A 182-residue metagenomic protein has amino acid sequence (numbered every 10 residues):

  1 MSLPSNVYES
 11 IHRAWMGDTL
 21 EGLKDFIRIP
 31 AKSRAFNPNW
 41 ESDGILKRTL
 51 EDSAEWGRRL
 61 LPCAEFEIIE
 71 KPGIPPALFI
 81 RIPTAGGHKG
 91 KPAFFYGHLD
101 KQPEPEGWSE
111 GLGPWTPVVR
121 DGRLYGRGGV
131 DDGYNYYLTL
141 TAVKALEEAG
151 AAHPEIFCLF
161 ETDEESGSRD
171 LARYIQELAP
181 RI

Functional and structural regions predicted by a protein language model:
S2-P105: N-terminal helical capping/dimerization or prosegment-like subdomains of hydrolases acting on amide or phosphate bonds
K24, A54, Y137-L140, K144 (+1 more regions): Predominant activation on well-ordered alpha-helical scaffold segments within soluble catalytic domains
K32, G128-V130, R169: Gly/Ser/Thr-rich beta-alpha loop segments that engage phosphate groups in nucleotides
S42-D43, G133, D163-S166: Short, small-residue-enriched loops and turns at beta-alpha junctions that line or gate enzyme active sites
L50, D132-Y136, S168: Short alpha-helical patches at coil-to-helix transitions and adjacent helical residues in well-structured domains
R59, A145-A149, Q176-P180: Secondary-structure boundary motif
K89-F160: Active-site metal-coordination/substrate-binding segment of hydrolases, especially metallo-dependent peptidases
H153-I182: Histidine/acidic-residue-rich, glycine-tolerant segments that coordinate divalent metal ions
